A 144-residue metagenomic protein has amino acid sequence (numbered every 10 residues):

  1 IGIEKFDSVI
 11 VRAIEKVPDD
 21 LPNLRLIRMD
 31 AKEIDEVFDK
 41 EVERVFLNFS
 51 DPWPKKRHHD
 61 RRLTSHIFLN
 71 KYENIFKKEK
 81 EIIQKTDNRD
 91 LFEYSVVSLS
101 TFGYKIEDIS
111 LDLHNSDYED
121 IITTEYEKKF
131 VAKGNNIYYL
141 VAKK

Functional and structural regions predicted by a protein language model:
I1-E4: Conserved SAM-binding motif I beta-strand of class I
S8-R12, F92: Short alpha-helix immediately C-terminal to the canonical SAM-binding loop
R12-R44: S-adenosyl-L-methionine
L21-N23, E79, G103: A generic structural signal for alpha->beta connector loops
V42-L63: A short SAM/SAH-binding and catalytic strip from SAM-dependent methyltransferases
R57-H58, I83-F102: Conserved class I S-adenosyl-L-methionine
R62-E81: A short glycine-rich, Lys/Arg-flanked "PGG" loop and its adjoining helix->strand segment in the class I
S95-K144: Class I S-adenosyl-L-methionine
